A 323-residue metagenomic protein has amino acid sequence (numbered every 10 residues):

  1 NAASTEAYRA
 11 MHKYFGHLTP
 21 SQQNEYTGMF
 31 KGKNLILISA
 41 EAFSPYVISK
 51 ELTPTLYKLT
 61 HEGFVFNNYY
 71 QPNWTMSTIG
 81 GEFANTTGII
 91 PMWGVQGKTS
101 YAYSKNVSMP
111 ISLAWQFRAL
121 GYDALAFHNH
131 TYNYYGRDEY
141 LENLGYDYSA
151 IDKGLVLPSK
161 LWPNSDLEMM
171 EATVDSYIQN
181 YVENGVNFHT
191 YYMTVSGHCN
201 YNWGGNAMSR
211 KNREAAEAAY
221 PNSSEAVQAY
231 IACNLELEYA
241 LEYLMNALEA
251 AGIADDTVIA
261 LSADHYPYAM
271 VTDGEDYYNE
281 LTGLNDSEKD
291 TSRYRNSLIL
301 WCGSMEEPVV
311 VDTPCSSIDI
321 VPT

Functional and structural regions predicted by a protein language model:
S4-A7: Conserved ABC ATPase "signature" region
R9-M11: N-terminal leader/targeting and pre-domain segments
K13-T323: Solvent-exposed soluble domains appended to multi-pass membrane proteins
